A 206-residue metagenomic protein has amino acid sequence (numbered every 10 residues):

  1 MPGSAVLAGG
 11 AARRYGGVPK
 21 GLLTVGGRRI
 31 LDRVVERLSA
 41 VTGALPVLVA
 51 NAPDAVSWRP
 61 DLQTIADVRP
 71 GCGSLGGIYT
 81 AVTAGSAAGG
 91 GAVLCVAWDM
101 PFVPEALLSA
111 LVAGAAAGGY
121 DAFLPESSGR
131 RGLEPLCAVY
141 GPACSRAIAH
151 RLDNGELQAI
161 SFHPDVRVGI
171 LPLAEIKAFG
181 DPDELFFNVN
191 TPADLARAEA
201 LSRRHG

Functional and structural regions predicted by a protein language model:
M1-E156, P164-D183, A200, H205: Nucleotide and nucleotide-moiety/phosphate-recognizing core
F187: Dinucleotide-binding Rossmann-like beta1-alpha1 core, especially the glycine-rich loop that anchors the ADP
D194-A198: Histidine-centered active-site loop/cap adjacent to the catalytic His in serine esterases/O-acetyl transfer systems
